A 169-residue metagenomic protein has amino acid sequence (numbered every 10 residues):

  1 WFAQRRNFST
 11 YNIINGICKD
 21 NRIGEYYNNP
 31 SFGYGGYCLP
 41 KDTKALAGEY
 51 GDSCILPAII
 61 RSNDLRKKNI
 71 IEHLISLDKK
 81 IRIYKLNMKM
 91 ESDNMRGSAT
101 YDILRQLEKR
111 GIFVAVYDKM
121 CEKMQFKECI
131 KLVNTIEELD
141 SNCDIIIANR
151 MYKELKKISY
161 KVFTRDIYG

Functional and structural regions predicted by a protein language model:
W1-G169: Structural/interface elements that position substrates and couple domains in central-metabolism enzymes
